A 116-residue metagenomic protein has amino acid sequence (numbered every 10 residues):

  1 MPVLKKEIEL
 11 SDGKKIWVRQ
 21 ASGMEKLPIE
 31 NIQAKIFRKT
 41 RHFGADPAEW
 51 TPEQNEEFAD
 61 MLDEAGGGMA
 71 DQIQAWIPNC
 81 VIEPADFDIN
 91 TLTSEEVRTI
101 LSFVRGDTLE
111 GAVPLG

Functional and structural regions predicted by a protein language model:
P2-L4, R19-G116: Short, surface-exposed, charged amphipathic helix/loop patches that serve as local interaction elements
L4-G13: Short acidic-hydrophobic surface loop/beta-edge motif
I16: Short N-terminal binding/cap micro-motifs at the start of the first secondary-structure element
